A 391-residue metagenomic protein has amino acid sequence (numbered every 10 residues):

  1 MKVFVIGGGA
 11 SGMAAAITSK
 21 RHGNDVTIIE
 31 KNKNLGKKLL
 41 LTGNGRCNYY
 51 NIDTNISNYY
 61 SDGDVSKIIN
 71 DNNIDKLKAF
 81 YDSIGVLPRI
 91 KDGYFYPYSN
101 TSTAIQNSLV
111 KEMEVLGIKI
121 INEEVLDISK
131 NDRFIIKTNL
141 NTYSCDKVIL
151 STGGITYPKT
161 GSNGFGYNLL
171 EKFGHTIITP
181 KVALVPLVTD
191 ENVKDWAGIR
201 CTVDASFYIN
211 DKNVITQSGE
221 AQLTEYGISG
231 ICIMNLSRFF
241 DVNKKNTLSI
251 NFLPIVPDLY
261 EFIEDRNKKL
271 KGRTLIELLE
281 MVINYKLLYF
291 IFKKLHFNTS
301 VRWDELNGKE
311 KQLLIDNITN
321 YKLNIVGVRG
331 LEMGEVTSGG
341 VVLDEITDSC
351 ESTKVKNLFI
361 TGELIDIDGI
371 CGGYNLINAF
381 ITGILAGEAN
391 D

Functional and structural regions predicted by a protein language model:
M1, T138-K147, T216-Q217: Core beta-strand elements of the Rossmann-like FAD/NAD(P) dinucleotide-binding domain in flavoenzyme oxidoreductases
M1-S11: Beta1/beta-strand and adjacent pyrophosphate-binding region of the FAD-binding site in flavoprotein oxidoreductases
F4-I6, I29, V125, Y143-K159 (+4 more regions): Short hydrophobic core segments
F4-I6, K20-N44: Glycine-rich FAD pyrophosphate-binding loop
N34-L35, L40-L41, N48-Y49, D53-N55 (+2 more regions): An anion/pyrophosphate-binding glycine-rich loop and adjacent beta-alpha core in soluble alpha-beta enzymes
N44-D92: Glycine-rich active-site loop/strand segments that organize a redox cofactor
I121-E124, Y289-D368: A glycine-rich dinucleotide-binding beta-alpha-beta segment and adjacent secondary-structure elements that constitute
I121-R133: A conserved short coil-to-beta-strand element within the FAD-binding core of flavoproteins
